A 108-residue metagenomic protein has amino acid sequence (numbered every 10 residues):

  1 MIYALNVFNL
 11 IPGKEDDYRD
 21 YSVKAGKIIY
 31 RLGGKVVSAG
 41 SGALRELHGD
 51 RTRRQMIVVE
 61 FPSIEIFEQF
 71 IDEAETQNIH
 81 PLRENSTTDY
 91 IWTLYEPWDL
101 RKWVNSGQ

Functional and structural regions predicted by a protein language model:
M1-D72, T93-Q108: Short S/T/G/P-rich N-terminal loop/turn motif that feeds into the first structured element of a domain
F67, E75-N85, Y90: C-terminal structural segments of small proteins and small subunits
